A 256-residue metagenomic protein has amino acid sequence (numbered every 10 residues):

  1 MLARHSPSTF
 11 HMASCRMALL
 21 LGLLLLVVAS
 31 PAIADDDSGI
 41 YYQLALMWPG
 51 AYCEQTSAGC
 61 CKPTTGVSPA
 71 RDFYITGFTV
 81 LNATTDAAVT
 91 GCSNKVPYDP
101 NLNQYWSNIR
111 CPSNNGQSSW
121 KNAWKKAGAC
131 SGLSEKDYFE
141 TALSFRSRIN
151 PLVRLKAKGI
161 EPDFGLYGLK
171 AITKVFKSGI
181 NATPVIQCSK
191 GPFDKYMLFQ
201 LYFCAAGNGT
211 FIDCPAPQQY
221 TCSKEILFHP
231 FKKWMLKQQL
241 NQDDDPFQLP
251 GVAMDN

Functional and structural regions predicted by a protein language model:
R4-L19: Bacterial N-terminal signal peptides that target proteins for export
C15-I33: Cleavable N-terminal signal peptides of Sec/SRP-targeted secreted and luminal proteins
L26-V27, S57-G59, T183-S189: Short alpha-helical segments and helix-capping/turn motifs at coil-helix boundaries
V27-Y42, K190-M197: Short, surface-exposed loop and linker segments with low hydrophobicity and enrichment for Pro/Ser/Thr
V28-P31, N82, A127, G179: Generic recognition of well-structured, leucine-rich alpha-helical segments and adjacent helix-turn regions within
A34-G116: Betabetaalpha-Me/HNH-type nuclease active-site subdomain
L102-N256: C-terminal, well-folded lobe of enzymatic/effector domains
